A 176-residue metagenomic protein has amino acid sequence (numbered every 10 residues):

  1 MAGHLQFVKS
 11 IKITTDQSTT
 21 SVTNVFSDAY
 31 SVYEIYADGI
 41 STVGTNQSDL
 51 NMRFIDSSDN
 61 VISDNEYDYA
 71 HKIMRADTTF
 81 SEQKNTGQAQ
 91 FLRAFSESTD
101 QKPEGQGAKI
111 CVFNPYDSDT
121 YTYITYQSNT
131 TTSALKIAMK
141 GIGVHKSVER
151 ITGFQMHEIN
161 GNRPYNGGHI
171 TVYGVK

Functional and structural regions predicted by a protein language model:
A2-K176: Surface-exposed molecular-recognition determinants
